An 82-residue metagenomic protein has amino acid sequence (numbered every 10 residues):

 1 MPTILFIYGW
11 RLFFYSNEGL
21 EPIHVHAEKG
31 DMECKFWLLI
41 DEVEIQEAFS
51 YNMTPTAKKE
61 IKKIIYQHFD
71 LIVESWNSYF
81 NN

Functional and structural regions predicted by a protein language model:
M1-I23: Short, charged/polar N-terminal "headpieces" of proteins
I4, V43-E47, H68: Generic preference for hydrophobic/aromatic residues in regular secondary structure cores
W10, T54-P55: Short hydrophobic/aromatic segments of transmembrane alpha-helices and their interfaces
N17-M53: A short, structured beta-strand/loop element
P55-N82: C-terminal structural segments of small proteins and small subunits
